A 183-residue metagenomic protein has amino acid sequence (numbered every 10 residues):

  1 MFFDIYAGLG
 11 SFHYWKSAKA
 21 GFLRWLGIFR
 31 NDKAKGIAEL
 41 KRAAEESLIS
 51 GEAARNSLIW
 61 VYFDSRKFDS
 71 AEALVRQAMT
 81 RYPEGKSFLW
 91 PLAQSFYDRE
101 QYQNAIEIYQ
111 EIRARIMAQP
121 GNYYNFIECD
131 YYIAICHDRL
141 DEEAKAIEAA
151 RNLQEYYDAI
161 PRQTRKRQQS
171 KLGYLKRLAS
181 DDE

Functional and structural regions predicted by a protein language model:
M1-I49, N56-S57, D64, M117: Short coil/linker segments at helix-helix boundaries
F3-I5, A54, F88, N122 (+2 more regions): TPR alpha-solenoid repeat register
G8, W15, S57, P91 (+4 more regions): "A position-specific structural signal for the A-helix of alpha-solenoid helical repeats
W15-L26, G51, D64-R66, D98-E100 (+3 more regions): Short coil/turn linking the two alpha-helices of tandem helical-hairpin repeats
I37-A38, A44-E45, R76-T80, I112-M117 (+1 more regions): Amphipathic alpha-helical segments of tetratricopeptide repeats
A78, Y124, A144-E183: Terminal, low-structured helical/coil segments at or just beyond the last alpha-helical repeat
